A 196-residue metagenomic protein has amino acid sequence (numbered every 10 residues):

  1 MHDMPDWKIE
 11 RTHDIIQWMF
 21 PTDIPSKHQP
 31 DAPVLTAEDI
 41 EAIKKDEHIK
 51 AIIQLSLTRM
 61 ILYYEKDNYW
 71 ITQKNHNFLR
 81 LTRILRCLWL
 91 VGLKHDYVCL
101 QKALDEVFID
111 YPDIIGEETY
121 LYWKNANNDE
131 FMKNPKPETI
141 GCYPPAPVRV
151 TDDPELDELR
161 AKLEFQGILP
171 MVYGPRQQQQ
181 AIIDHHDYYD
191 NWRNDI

Functional and structural regions predicted by a protein language model:
M1-N68, L88: N-terminal leader regions that mediate targeting or early regulatory function
Y63-R193: Alpha-helical bundle/repeat cores within regulatory domains of eukaryotic proteins
